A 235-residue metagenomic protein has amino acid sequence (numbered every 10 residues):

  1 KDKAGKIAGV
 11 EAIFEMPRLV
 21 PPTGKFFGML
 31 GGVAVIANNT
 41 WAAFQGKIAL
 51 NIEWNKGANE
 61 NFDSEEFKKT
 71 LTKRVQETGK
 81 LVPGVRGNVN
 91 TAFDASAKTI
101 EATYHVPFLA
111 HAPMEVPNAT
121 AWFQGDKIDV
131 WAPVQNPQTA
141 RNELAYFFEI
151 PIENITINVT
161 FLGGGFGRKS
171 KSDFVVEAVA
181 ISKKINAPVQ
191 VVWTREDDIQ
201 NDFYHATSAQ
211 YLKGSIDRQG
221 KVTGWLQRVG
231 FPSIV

Functional and structural regions predicted by a protein language model:
K1-V235: Structural alpha/beta core scaffold segments of enzyme domains
